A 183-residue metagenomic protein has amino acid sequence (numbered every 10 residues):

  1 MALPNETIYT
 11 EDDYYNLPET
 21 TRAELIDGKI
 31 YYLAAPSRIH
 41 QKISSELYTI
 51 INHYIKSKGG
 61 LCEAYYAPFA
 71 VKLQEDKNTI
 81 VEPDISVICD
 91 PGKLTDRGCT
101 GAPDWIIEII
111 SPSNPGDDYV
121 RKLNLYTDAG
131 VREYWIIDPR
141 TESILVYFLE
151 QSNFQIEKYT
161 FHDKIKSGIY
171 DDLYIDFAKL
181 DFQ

Functional and structural regions predicted by a protein language model:
M1-Q183: Gly/Pro/Ser/Thr-rich low-complexity, intrinsically disordered segments predominantly at protein N-termini
